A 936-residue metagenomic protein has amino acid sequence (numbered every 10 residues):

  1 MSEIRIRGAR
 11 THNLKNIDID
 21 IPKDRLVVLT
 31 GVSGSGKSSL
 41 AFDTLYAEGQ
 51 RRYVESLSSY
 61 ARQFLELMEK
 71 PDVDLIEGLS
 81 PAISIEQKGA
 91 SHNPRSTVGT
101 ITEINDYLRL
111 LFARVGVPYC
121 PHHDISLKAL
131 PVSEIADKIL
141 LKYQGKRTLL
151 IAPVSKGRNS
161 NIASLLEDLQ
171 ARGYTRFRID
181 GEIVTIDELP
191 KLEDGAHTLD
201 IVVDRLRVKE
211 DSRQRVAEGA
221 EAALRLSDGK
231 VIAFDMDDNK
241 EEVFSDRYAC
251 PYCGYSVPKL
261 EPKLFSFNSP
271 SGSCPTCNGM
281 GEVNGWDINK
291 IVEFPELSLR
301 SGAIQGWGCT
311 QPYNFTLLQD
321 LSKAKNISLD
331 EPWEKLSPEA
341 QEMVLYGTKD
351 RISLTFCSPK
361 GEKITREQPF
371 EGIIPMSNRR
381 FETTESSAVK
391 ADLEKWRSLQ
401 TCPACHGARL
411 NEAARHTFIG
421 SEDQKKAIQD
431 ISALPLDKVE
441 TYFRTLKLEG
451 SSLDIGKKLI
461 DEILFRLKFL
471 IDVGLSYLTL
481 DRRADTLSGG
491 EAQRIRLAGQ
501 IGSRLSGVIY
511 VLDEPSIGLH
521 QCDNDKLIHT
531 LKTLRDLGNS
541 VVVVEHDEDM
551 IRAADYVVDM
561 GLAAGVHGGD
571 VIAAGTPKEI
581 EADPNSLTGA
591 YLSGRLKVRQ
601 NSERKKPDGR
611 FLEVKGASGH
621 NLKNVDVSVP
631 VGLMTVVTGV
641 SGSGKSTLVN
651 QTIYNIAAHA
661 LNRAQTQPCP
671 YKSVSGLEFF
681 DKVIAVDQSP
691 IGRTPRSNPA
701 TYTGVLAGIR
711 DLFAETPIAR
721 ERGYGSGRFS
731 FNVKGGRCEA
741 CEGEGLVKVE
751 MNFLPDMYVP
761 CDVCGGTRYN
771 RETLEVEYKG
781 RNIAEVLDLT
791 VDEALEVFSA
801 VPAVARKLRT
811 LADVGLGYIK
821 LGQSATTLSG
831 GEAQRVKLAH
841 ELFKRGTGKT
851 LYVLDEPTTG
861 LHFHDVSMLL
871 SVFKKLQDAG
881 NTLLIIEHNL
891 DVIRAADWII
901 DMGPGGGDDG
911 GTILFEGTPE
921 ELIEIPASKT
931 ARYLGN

Functional and structural regions predicted by a protein language model:
M1-N936: Conserved phosphate-binding elements of NTP-dependent enzyme cores
